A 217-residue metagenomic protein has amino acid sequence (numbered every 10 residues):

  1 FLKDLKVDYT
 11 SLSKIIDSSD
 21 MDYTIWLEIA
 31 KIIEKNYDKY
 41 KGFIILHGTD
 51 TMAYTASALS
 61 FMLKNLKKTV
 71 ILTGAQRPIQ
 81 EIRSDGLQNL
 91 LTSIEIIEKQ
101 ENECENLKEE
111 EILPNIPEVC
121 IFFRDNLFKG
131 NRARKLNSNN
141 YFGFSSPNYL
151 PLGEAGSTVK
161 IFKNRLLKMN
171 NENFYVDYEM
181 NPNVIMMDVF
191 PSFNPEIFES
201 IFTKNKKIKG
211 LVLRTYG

Functional and structural regions predicted by a protein language model:
F1, K129-Y216: Accessory alpha-helical/coil subdomains and C-terminal extensions that flank or cap enzyme catalytic cores
F1-K35: ATP/NTP phosphate-donor binding region
D4-L5, D38-G42, N65-T69, P114-E118 (+3 more regions): Short coil/turn connectors at secondary-structure junctions
I32, T55-F61, E196-I201: Short, charged beta->alpha transition segments
Y40-M52, K207-G217: Short acidic, glycine-rich surface-loop motifs adjacent to enzyme active sites
I45-H47, I71-G74, C120-R124, D188 (+1 more regions): Short beta-strand segments
I45-K68: Short Gly/Thr/Asp-enriched flexible loops that form oxyanion-binding sites at enzyme active sites
L72-S157: Internal gly/pro-rich beta-alpha loop/helix module that stabilizes soluble enzyme cofactors or their anionic handles
